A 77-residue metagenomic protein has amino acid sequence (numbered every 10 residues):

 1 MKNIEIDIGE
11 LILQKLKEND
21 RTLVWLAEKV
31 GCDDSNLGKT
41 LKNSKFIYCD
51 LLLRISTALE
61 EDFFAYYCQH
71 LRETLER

Functional and structural regions predicted by a protein language model:
M1-R21: A short, Lys/Arg-rich alpha-helix, primarily the initiator
K15, K29, T40, Q69-H70: Residues in the recognition helix of alpha-helical DNA-binding motifs
L23, D34, C49-L52: Helix-turn-helix DNA-binding elements, focusing on the entry/boundary residues of the two helices that contact DNA
W25-A27: Short alpha-helical "recognition helix" segments of helix-turn-helix
G31-F46: Recognition helix of helix-turn-helix/homeodomain-like DNA-binding domains that insert into the DNA major groove
L41, L51, Y67: DNA major-groove recognition helix of helix-turn-helix
S44-T57: Short, basic-rich loop-to-helix N-cap that marks the start of a DNA-contacting helix
E60-R77: Short C-terminal boundary/hinge segments that cap the last helix of small helical domains
